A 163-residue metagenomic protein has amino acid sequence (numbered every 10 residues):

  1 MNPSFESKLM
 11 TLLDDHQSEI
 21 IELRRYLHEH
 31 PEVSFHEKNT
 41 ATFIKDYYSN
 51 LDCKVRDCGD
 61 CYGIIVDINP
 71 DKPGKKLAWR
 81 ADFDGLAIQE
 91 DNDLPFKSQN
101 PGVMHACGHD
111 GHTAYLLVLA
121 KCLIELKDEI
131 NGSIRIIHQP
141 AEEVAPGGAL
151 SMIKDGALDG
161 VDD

Functional and structural regions predicted by a protein language model:
N2-H105, A114-L117, K121-N131: Acidic/His- and Gly-rich active-site-bordering loop/insert found across diverse amide/peptide-bond hydrolases
C107-H109: Membrane-interface loop-to-helix entry segments
G111-D163: Acidic/histidine-rich catalytic neighborhood of metal-dependent amide-processing enzymes
